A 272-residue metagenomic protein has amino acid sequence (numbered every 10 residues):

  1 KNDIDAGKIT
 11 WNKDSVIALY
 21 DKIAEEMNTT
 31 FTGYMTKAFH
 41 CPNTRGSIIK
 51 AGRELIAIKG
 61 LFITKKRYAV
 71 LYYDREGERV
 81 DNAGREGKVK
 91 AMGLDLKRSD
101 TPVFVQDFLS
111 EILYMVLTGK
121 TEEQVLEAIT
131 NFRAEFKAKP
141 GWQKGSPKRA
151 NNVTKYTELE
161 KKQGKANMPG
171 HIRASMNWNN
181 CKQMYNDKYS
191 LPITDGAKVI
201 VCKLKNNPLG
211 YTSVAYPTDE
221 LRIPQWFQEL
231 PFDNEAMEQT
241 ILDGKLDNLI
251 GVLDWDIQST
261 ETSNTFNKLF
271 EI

Functional and structural regions predicted by a protein language model:
N2-I272: DNA-dependent DNA polymerase catalytic subunits
